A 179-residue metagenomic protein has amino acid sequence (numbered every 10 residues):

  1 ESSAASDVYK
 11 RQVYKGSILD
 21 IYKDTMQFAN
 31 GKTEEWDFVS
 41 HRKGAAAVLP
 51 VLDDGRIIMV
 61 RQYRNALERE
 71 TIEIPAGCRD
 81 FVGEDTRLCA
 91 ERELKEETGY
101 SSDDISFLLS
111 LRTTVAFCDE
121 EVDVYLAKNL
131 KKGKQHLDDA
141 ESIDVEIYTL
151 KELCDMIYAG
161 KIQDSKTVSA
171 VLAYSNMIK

Functional and structural regions predicted by a protein language model:
E1-A5, Y9: Single conserved hydrophobic/aromatic residue that forms the stacking wall/gate of nucleotide- or nucleobase-binding
R11-A47, D53: Acidic, metal-coordinating catalytic segment for phosphate/diphosphate chemistry, firing primarily on the Nudix
V13-G16, G83, L111-V122: Acidic pyrophosphate-coordinating catalytic loop
T25-N30, T114-G133: Active-site-adjacent beta-strand/loop module that shapes the phosphate/pyrophosphate-binding cleft
V39-R42, A47-L49, D53-R92: Conserved Nudix-box catalytic region and its N-terminal flanking loop in Nudix hydrolases and closely related
R42, L137-I162: NUDIX/MutT-family hydrolases
M59, I74-F107, Y125, L137-A140 (+1 more regions): The catalytic Nudix box helix
C154-K179: Long hydrophobic alpha-helical segments typical of transmembrane helices together with their membrane-interfacial
